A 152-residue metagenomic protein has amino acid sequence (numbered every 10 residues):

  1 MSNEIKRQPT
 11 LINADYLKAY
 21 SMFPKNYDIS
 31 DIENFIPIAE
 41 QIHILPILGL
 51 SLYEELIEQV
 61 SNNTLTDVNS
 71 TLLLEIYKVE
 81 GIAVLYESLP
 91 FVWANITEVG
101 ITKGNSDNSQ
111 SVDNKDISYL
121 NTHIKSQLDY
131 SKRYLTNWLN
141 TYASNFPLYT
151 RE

Functional and structural regions predicted by a protein language model:
M1-Y77, F91-V99, K103-E152: Conserved short "hinge" loops at termini or chain/domain junctions
E80-G81: Interaction/scaffold regions that mediate signaling and macromolecular assembly across diverse proteins
E87-S88: Ordered, amphipathic secondary-structure segments that act as subunit-interaction surfaces in large macromolecular
